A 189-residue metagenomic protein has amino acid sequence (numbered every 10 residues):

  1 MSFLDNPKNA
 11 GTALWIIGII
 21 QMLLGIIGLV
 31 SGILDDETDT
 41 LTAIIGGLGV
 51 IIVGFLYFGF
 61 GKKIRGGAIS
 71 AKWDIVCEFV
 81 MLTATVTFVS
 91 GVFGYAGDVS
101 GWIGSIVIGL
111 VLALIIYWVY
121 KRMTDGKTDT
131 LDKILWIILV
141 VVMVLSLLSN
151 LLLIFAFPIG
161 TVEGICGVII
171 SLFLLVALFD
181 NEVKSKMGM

Functional and structural regions predicted by a protein language model:
M1-D5, V183-M189: Short, charged juxtamembrane terminal tails flanking transmembrane helices
N9-R65, K72-K121, T130-D180: Membrane-embedded alpha-helical segments of small multi-pass membrane proteins
